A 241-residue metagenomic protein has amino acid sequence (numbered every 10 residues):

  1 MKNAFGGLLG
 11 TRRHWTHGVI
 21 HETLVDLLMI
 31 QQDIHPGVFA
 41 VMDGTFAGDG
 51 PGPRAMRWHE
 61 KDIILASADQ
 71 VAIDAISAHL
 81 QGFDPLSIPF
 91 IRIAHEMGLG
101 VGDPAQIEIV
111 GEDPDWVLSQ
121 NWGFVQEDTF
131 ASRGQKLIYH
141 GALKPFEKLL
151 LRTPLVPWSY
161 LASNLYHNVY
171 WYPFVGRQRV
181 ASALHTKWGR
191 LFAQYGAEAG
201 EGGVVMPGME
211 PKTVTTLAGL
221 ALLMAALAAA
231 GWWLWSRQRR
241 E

Functional and structural regions predicted by a protein language model:
M1-L223, W232-W235: Extended, low-polarity segments enriched in aliphatic/aromatic residues
G200, R240-E241: Ser/Thr/Pro/Gly-rich low-complexity linker/stalk segments immediately outside membranes or between
A228-R240: Short hydrophobic alpha-helical membrane-entry/anchor segments
